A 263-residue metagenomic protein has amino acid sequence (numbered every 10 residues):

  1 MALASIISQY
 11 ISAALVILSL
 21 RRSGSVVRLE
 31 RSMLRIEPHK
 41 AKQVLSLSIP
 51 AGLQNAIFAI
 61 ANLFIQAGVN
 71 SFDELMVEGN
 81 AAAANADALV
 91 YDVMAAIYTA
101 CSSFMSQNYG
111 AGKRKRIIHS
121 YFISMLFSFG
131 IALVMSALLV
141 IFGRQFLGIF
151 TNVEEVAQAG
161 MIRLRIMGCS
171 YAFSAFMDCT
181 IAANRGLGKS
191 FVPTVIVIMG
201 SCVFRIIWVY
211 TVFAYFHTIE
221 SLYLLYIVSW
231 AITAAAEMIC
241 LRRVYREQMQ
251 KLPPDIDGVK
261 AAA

Functional and structural regions predicted by a protein language model:
M1-A2, V77, S190-T194, S221-Y223: Alpha-helical transmembrane segments and their helix-entry boundary regions
M1-I49, M105-S170, V212-A263: Short alpha-helical transmembrane segments in multi-pass integral membrane proteins
I6-A14, S23, S48, G52-F64 (+8 more regions): Hydrophobic alpha-helical transmembrane bundles that constitute the permease/transmembrane domains of multi-pass
A56-A83, L89, Q107, Q145-E154 (+1 more regions): Helix-terminus/linker motif at the lipid-water interface of multi-pass membrane proteins
A61, V192, I196, V212 (+1 more regions): Enrichment for repetitive, rod-forming helical segments
Q66, G79-G143, S174-V197: Small-residue-rich hydrophobic transmembrane alpha-helices
